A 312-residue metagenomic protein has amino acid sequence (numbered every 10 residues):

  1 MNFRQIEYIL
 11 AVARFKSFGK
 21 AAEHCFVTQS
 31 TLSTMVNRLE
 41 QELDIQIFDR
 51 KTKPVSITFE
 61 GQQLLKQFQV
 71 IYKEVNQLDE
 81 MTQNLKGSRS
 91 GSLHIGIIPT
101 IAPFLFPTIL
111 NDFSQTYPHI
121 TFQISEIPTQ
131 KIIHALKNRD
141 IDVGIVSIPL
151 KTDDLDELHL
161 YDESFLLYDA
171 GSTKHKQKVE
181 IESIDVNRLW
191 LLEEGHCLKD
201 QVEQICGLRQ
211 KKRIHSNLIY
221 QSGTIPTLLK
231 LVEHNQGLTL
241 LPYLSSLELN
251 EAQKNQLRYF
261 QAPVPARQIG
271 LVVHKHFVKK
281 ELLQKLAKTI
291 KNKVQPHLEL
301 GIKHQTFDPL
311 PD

Functional and structural regions predicted by a protein language model:
I9, A21-A22, T58, F113: Hydrophobic two-helix hairpin corresponding to the core of helix-turn-helix DNA-binding domains
L10-T28: Short helix-boundary/capping micro-motifs
E40-I57: A short LG(V/I)-centered, amphipathic sequence patch enriched for acidic residue(s) preceding the LG motif
S90-D153, S222-T224: Central regulatory/effector-binding core of bacterial HTH transcription factors
P128-I133, K137-I141, V146-S147, L198 (+1 more regions): Hydrophobic hinge/microswitch elements
L155-W190, E194: Flexible hinge/capping segments at coil-to-helix
R188-K211, K279-K280, A287, P296-K303: Secondary-structure junction motif
Q256-L300: A late-sequence structural motif
